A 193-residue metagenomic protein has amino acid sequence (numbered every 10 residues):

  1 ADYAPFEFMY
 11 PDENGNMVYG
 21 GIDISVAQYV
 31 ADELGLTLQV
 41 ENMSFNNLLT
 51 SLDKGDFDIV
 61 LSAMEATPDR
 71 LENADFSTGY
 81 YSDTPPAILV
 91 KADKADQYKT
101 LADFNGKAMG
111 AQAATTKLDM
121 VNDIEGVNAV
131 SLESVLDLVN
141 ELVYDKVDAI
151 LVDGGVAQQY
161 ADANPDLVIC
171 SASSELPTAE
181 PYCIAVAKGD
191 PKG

Functional and structural regions predicted by a protein language model:
A1-M64: Extracytoplasmic small-molecule ligand-binding "clamshell" domains of the periplasmic binding protein/Venus flytrap
E7-N14, A27-L36, Y81, L101 (+2 more regions): Ligand-binding cleft/hinge of the Venus flytrap
G21-E33, A92-A95, G106-A108, Q112-T115 (+2 more regions): Extended ligand-binding regions for polar small-molecule ligands
I22-I24, Q39-S51, D96, V130-Y144 (+1 more regions): Short helix-initiation/N-cap motifs at beta->coil->alpha
V30, L52-D53, F104, L142-V143 (+1 more regions): Hydrophobic residues within well-ordered alpha-helices
G35-T37, D53-S62, K107-A108, V143-V156 (+1 more regions): Alpha-to-beta junction loops
L36-Q39, N47, E65-A66, T78-A129: A conserved helix-loop-strand patch within extracytoplasmic ligand-binding domains of the periplasmic binding
S82-V90, G154, Q158, D162-G193: Periplasmic-binding protein-like
